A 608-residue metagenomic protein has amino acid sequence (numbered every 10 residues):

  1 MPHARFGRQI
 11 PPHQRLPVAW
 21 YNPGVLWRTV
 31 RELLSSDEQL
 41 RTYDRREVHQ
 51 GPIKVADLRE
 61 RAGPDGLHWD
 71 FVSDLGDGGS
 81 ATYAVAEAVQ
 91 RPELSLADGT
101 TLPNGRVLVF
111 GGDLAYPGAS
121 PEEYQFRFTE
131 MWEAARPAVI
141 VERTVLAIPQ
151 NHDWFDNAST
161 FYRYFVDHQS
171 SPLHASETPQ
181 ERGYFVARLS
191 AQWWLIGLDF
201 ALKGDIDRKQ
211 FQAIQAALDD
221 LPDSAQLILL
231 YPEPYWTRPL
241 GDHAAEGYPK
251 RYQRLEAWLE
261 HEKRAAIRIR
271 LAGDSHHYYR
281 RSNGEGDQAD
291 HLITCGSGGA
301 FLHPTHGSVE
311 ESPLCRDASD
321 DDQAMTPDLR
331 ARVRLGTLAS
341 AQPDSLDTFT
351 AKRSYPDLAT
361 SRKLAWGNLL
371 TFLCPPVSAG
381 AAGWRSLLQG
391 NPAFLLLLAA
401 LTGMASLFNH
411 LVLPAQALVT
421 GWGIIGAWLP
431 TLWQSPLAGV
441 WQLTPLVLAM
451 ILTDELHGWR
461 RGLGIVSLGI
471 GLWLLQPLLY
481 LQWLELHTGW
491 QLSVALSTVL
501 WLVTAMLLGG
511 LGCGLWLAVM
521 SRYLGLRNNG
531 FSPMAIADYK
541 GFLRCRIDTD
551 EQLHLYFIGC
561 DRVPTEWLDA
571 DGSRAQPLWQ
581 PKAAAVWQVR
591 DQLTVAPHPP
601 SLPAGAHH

Functional and structural regions predicted by a protein language model:
M1-F110, A115-P117, E122-P149, F155-A191 (+1 more regions): Acidic, histidine-bearing metal-coordination/catalytic regions of metal-dependent phosphoesterases
G66-D77, Q192-L202, I228-P232, D290-G298 (+1 more regions): Active-site-proximal beta-strand elements of phosphoester/diester hydrolases
V72-S73, R106-D113, R143-N151, L198 (+3 more regions): Active-site neighborhood of phospho(di)ester-bond hydrolases with catalytic His/Asp-centered motifs
G78-S80, Y116-S120, P149-A158, K203-I206 (+3 more regions): Active-site environment of divalent metal-dependent phosphoester hydrolases
S80, L202, R208-Q210, P222-I269 (+1 more regions): Active-site-proximal segments of metal-dependent phosphoesterases and phosphodiesterases across multiple
S120, E142-T144, W154-T160, P179 (+5 more regions): Soluble catalytic domains of enzymes that build or remodel membrane lipids, polysaccharides, and related
A147, A245-D320, L507-K540: Conserved beta-sheet core of the metallophosphoesterase superfamily
A158-S159, D207-R208, G241, H303-G307 (+2 more regions): Short conserved micro-motifs at the rims of enzyme active sites and ligand-binding pockets
